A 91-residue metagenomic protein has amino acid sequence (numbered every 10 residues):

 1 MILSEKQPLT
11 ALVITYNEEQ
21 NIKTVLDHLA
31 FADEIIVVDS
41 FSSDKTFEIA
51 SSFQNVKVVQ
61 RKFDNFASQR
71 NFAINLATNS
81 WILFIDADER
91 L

Functional and structural regions predicted by a protein language model:
P8-T10: Cell-envelope/extracellular polymer assembly enzymes that use nucleotide-activated donors
V13-F31: Short, well-formed alpha-helical segments that are part of the catalytic scaffolds of diverse glycosyltransferases
H28, D39-E48: A conserved acidic beta->alpha catalytic loop
S40, I85-A87: Active-site acidic Asp-centered loop
F47-F72, L76: Conserved donor nucleotide-binding strand/loop of the catalytic core
I82: Short aromatic/hydrophobic "clamp" motif used to bind/position activated sugar donors
E89-L91: Acidic metal-phosphate-binding loop of nucleotide-sugar-dependent transferases
